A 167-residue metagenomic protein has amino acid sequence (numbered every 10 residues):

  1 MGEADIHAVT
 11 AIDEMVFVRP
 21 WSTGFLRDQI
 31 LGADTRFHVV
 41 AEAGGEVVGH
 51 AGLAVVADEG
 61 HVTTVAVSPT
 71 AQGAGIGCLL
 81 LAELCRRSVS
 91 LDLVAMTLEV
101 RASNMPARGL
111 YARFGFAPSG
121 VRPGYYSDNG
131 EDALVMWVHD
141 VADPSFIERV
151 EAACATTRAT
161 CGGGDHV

Functional and structural regions predicted by a protein language model:
E3-A74, C78-L91, H139-D143, R149-V167: Acetyl-CoA-dependent GNAT
T23, R27, A102, Y125-Y126: Conserved beta-strand edge residues that scaffold enzyme active sites
S68, Q72, R101-S103, D128: Residue-level recognition of the GNAT/N-acetyltransferase active site
L81, N104-A107, G124-N129: Short glycine/proline-centered loop/turn elements that form peptide/ligand docking sites
S88-E99, L110, R122: Conserved GNAT acetyl-CoA-binding A-motif
T97-E99, A117-L134, F146-I147: Conserved catalytic-core motifs of GNAT/GCN5-like acyltransferases
Y111, F116, M136: Conserved active-site tyrosine of GNAT-family acetyltransferases
